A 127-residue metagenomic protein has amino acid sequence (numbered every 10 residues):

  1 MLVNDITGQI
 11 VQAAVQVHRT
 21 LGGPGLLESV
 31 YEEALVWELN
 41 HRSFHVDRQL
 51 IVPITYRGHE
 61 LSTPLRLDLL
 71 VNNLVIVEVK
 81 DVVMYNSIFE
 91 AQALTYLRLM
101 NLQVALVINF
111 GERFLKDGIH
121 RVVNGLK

Functional and structural regions predicted by a protein language model:
M1-H45, L50, K116, R121-K127: Solvent-exposed, charged helical/coil patches that constitute nucleic-acid or partner-interaction surfaces
G22-G23, L67-Y85, Y96: Conserved catalytic cores of phosphodiester-cleaving nucleases, focusing on short active-site segments
A34, H41, D47, S62-R66 (+2 more regions): Short connector loops at helix/strand junctions that flank enzyme active sites, especially segments positioning acidic
I51-G58: Short, solvent-exposed loop/turn elements at beta->coil junctions and helix N-caps that rim active or binding pockets
V52, L67-L69, I119: A structural signal for short, well-ordered beta-strand segments
G58-H59, G118: Short, well-ordered secondary-structure micro-motifs
L61-S62, F89: Short solvent-exposed loop/turn micro-motifs enriched in small/polar/acidic residues
K80-K127: Nucleic-acid nuclease catalytic cores
